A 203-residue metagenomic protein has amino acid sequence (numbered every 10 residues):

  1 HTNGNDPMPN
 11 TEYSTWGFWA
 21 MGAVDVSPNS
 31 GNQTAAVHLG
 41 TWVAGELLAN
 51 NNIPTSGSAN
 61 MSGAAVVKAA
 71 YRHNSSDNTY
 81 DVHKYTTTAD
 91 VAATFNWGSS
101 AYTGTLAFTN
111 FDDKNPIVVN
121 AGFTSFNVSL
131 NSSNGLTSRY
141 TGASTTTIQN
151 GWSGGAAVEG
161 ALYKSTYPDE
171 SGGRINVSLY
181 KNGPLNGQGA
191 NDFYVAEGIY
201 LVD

Functional and structural regions predicted by a protein language model:
H1-D203: Mature soluble binding/inhibitory domains
